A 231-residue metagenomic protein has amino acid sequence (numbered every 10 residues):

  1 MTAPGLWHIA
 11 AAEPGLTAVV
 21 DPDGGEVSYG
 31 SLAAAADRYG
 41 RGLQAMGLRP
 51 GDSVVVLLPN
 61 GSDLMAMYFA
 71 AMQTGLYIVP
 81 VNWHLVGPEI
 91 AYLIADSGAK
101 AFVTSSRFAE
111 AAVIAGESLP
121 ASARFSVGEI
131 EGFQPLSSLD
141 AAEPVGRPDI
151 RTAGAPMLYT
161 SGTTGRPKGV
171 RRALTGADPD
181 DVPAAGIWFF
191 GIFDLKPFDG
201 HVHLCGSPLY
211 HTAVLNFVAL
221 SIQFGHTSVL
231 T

Functional and structural regions predicted by a protein language model:
M1-A18, A34: A short N-terminal helical cap/helix-turn-helix that marks the beginning of AMP-binding/adenylate-forming
I9-A10, L32, A36, L43 (+7 more regions): Adenylate-forming
A18-G61, M65-F69, V86-A91: Conserved AMP-binding/adenylate-forming core of the ANL superfamily
S28-G30, A155-A184: Conserved AMP-binding A3 loop
A45-M46, Q73-I150: Structural core segment of the AMP-binding/adenylate-forming
V54, A71, F102, T160-T163 (+2 more regions): Conserved S/T- and glycine-rich ATP-binding loop of Class I adenylate-forming
P59-V79, W83-G87, D96-A101, H201-V202 (+1 more regions): A short helix-loop-beta submotif of the ANL/AMP-binding
P179-V202, Y210-T231: Conserved AMP-binding/adenylation subdomain of ANL enzymes
